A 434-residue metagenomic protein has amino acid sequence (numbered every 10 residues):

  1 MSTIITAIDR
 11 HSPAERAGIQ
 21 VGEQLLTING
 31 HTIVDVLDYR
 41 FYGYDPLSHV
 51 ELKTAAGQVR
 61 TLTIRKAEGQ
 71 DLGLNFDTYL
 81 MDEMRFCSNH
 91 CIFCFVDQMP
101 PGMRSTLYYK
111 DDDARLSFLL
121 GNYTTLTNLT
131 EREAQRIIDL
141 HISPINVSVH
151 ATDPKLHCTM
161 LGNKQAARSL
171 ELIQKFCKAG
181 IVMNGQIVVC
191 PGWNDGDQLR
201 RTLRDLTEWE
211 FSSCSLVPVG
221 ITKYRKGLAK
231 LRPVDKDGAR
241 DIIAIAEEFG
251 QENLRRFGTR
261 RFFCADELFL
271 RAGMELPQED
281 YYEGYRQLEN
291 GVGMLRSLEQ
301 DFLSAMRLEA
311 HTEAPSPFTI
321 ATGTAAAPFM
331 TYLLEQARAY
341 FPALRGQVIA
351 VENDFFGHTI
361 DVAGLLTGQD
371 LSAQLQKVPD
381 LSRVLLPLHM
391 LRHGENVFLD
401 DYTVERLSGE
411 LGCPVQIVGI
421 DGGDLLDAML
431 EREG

Functional and structural regions predicted by a protein language model:
S2-R10, G30-I33: Short, structured beta-strand/loop micro-motifs enriched in basic residues and often containing a Trp
I4, A272-G434: Radical SAM enzyme core and accessory elements
A14, G22-L25, V50-L52, C94: Terminal peptide-recognition signature
R16-V34: Conserved PDZ fold ligand-binding element
R40-F76: PDZ-domain C-terminal substructure recognizer with occasional recognition of PDZ-binding tails
V59, K66-W209, G220-F249: Conserved Radical SAM active-site core
P144-N146, V182-N184, S213-S215, R261-F263 (+1 more regions): Structural preference for beta-strand elements that scaffold enzyme active sites
W193, E210-D237, F257-D280, N353-H358 (+1 more regions): Flexible glycine/acidic-rich beta-alpha junction loops that bind and position SAM and/or redox cofactors in anaerobic
